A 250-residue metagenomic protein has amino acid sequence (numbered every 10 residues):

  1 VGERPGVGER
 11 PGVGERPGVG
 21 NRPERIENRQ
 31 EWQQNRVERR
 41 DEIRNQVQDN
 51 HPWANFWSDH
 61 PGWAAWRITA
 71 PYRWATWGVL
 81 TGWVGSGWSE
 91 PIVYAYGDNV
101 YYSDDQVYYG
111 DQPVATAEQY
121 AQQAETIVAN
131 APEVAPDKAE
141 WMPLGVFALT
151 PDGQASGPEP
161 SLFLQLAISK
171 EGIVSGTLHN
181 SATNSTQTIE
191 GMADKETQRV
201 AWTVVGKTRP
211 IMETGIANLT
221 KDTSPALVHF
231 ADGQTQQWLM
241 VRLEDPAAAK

Functional and structural regions predicted by a protein language model:
V1-V134: Low-complexity segments
W88, E140-A148, E171-T177, E196-A201 (+1 more regions): Short, hydrophobic/aromatic-rich segments at coil-to-beta transitions
D98-Y101, L162-L166, I189, E213-N218: Broad, structure-driven detector of short, well-ordered beta-strand segments within folded domains
P113-E118, Q154-P160, N184-Q187, T208-E213 (+1 more regions): Short, surface-exposed beta-strand/loop "edge" segments at domain boundaries and coil↔beta transitions
P132-P160, T223-F230, Q234-A248: Tryptophan-anchored aromatic micro-motifs
T150-A155, I168-T177, A201, I211-G215 (+3 more regions): Folded, non-transmembrane soluble domains that reside on the lumenal/extracytoplasmic side of membranes
G157-M192: N-terminal glycine/threonine-rich, aromatic-flanked beta-hairpin/loop signature
H179-L219: Contiguous, well-ordered beta-strand patches that form the walls/edges of small beta-barrel/beta-sandwich domains
